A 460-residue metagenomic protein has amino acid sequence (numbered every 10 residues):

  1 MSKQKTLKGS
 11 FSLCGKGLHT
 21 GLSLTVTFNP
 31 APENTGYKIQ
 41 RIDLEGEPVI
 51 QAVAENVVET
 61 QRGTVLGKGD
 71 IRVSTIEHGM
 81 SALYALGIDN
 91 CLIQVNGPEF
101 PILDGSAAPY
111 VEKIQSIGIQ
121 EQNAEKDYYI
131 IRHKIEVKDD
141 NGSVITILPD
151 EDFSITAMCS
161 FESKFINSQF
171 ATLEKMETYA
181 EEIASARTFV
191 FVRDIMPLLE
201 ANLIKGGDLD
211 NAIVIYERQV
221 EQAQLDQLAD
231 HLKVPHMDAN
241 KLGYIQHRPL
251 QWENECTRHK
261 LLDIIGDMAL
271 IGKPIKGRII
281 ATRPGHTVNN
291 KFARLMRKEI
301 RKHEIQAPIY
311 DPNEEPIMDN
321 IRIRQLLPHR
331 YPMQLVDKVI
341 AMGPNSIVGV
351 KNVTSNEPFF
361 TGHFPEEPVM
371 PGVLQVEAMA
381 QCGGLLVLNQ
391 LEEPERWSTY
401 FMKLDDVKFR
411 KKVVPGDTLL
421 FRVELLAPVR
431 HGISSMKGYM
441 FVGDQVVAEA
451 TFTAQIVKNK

Functional and structural regions predicted by a protein language model:
M1-D89, Q94-Y310: C-terminal regulatory domains involved in ligand/effector binding and gene-expression control
T6-S10, I317-I323, L420-F421: Short Pro/Gly-enriched beta-strand edge/turn motifs at strand-loop
L24, I155-A157, G349, F421-R422 (+2 more regions): Hydrophobic residues positioned within well-ordered beta-strands of beta-sheet architectures
A171-F189, M370, M440-A448, F452-K460: Flexible glycine-rich active-site/ligand-binding loops centered on an Asp-His dyad
R258-I271, V339, V369-P394: Active-site helix/loop of acyl-thioester processing domains in fatty-acid/polyketide metabolism, spanning hotdog-fold
G272-A281, P308-I317, G383-L420, V447 (+1 more regions): Hydrophobic beta-strand-centered segment that forms part of the acyl-chain substrate-binding groove
K302-V369, R396-S398, V413-V414, L426-P428 (+3 more regions): Non-catalytic linker/capping segments at the edges of enzyme domains
L335-K338, K403, K408, R422-E424 (+2 more regions): Residues located in well-ordered beta-strands
